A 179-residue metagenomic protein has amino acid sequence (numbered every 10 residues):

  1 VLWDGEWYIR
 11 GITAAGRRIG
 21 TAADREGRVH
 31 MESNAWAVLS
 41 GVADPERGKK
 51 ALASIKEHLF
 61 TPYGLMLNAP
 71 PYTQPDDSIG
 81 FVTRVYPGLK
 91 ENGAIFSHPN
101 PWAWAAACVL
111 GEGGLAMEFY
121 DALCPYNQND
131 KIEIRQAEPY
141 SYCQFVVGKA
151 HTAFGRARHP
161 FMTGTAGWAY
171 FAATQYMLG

Functional and structural regions predicted by a protein language model:
V1-G179: Acidic, mature catalytic/reactive cores of soluble proteins
